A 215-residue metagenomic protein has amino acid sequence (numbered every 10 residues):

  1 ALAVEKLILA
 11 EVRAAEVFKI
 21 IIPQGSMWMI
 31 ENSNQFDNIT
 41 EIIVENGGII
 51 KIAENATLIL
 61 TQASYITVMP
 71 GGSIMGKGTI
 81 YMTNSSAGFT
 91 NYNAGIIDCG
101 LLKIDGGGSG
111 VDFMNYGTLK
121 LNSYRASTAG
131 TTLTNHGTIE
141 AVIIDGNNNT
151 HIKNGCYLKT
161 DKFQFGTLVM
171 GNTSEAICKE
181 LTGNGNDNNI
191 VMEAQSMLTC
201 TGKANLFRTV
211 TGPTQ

Functional and structural regions predicted by a protein language model:
A1-Q215: Extracellular beta-strand-rich, repetitive "passenger/adhesive" scaffolds that bind or process carbohydrates
